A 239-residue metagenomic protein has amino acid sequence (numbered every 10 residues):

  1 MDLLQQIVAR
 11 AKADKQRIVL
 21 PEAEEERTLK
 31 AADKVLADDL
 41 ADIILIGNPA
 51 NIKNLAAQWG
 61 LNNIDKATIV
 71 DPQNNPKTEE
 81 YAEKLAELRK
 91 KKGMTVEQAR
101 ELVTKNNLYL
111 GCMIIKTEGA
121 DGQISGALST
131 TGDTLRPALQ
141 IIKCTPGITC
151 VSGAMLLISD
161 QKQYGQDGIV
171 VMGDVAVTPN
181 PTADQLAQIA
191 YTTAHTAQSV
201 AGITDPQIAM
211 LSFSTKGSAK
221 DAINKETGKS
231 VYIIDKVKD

Functional and structural regions predicted by a protein language model:
M1-Y232, K236-D239: Anion-binding alpha/beta catalytic cores of soluble intermediary-metabolism enzymes, centered on
